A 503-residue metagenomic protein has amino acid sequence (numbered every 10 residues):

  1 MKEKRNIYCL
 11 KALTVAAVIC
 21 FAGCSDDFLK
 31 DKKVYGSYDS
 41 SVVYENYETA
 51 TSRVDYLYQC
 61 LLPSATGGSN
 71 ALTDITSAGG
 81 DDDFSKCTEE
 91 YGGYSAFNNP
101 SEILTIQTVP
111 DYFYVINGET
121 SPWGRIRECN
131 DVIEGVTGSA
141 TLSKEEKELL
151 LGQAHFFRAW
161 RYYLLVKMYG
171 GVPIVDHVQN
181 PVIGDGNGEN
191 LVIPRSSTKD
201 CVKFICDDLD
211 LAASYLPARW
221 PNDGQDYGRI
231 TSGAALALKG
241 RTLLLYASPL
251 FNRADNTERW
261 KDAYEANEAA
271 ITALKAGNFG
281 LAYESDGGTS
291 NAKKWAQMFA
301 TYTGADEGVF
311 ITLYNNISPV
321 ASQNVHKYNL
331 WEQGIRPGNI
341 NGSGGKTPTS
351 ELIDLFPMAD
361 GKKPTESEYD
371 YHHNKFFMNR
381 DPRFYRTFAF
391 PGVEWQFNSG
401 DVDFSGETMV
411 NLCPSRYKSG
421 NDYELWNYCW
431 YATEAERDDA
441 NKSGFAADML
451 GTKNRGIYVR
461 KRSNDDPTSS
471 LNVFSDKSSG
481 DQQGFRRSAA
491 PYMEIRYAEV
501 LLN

Functional and structural regions predicted by a protein language model:
M1-A22: Sec-dependent bacterial lipoprotein signal peptides
C24-T76, K363, K375-F376: Membrane-proximal, proline-rich intrinsically disordered regions
N46-D55, Q59-G67, E90-G170, N190-K203 (+5 more regions): Conserved, well-structured interaction surfaces
L165, G171, V175, N180-I183 (+2 more regions): Aromatic-lined, polymer-binding surfaces characteristic of secreted/periplasmic polysaccharide-degrading enzymes
V166-K167, G171-P173, L245-A254: Short coil/turn linking the two alpha-helices of tandem helical-hairpin repeats
R241, L245-A247, Y264, E268-R383: Polar, glycine-rich mid-to-C-terminal structural blocks that act as macromolecule-binding/assembly scaffolds
P364-R496: Flexible, polar/acidic helix-loop-strand segments at domain edges
